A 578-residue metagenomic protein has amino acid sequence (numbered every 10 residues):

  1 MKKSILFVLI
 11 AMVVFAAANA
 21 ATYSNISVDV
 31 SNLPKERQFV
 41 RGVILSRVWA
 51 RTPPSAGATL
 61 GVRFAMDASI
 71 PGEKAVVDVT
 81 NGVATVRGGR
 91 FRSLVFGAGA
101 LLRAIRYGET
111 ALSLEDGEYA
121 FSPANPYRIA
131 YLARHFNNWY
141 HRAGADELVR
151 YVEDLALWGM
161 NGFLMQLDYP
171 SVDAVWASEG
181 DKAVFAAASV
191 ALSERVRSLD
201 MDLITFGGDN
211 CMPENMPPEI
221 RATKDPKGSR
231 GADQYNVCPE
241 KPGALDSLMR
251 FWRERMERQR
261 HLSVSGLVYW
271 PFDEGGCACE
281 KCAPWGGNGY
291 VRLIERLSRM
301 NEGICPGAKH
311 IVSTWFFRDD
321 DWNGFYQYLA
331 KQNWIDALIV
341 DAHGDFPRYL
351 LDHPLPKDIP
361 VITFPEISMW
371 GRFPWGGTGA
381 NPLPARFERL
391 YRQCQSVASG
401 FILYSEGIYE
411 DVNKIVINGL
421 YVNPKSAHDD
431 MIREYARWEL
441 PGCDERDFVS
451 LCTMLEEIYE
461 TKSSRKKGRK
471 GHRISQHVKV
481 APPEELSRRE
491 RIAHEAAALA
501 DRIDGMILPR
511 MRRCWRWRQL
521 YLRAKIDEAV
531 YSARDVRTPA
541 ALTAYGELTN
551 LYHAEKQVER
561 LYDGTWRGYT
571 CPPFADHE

Functional and structural regions predicted by a protein language model:
M1-S4: Positively charged n-region of N-terminal signal peptides that target proteins for export
F7-A16: Bacterial N-terminal signal peptides
A20-R128: Contiguous, structured surface segment used for ligand recognition
Y23-S24, P123-W139, E147, Q166: Boundary/entry segment of secreted carbohydrate-active catalytic domains
R106-T110, A133-H135, N161-D168, D173-E445 (+2 more regions): Catalytic-core regions of glycoside hydrolase
D146-Y169: Catalytic domains of carbohydrate-active enzymes, especially glycoside hydrolases
V422-A493: Charged, amphipathic alpha-helical linkers/stalks
G468-E578: Histidine-centered catalytic/metal-binding microenvironments
